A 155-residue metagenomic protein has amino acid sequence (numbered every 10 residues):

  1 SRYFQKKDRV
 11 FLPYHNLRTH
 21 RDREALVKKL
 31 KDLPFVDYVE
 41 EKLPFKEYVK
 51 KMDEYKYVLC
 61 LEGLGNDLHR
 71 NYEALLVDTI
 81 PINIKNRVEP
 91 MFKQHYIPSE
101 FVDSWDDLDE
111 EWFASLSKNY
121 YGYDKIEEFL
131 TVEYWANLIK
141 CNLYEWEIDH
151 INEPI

Functional and structural regions predicted by a protein language model:
S1-Y72, L76-E100, E111-S115, N119-I155: Nucleotide-sugar donor-binding catalytic core of glycosyltransferases
W105-E111: A short acidic, often aromatic-flanked loop/helix-cap motif at beta-alpha or helix-coil junctions that lines enzyme
